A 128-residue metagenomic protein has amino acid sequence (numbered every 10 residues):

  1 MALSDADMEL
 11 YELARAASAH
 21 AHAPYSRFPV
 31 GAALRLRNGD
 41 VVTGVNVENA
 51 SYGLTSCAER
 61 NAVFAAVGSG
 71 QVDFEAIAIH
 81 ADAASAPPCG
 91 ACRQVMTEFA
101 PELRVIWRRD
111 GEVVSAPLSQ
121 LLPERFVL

Functional and structural regions predicted by a protein language model:
M1-E12, V72: Short, compositionally biased leader-like segments
L3-S4, A23, S51-Y52: Short, surface-exposed loop/turn motifs that are enriched in glycine and acidic residues and include a nearby proline
M8-A23: Short, basic/aromatic recognition patches
A14, A32-A33, A62, A66: Small-residue (primarily alanine) positions within well-ordered alpha-helices, especially packing/interaction faces
H20-S26, R93-E98: Short linear motifs in intrinsically disordered
R27-L36: Short beta-strand scaffold segments in enzyme catalytic cores
T43-L128: Zn2+-dependent cytidine deaminase-like catalytic core
